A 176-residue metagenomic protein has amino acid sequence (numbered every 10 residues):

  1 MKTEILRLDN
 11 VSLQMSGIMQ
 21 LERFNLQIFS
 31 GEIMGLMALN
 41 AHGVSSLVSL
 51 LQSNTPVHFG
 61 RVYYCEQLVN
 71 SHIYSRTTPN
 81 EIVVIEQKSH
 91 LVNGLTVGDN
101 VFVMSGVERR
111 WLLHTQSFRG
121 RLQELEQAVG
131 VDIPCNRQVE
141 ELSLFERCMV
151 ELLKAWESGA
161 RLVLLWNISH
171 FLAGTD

Functional and structural regions predicted by a protein language model:
L8-V11, M19-F29, G60: Conserved beta-strand
M37-N40: The feature captures the beta-strand-to-loop junction immediately N-terminal to the Walker
Q52: Helix-to-loop junction immediately C-terminal to a conserved catalytic motif
V57-S71, R76-N80: Conserved ABC transporter NBD signature motif
K88, N93-R109: Q-loop/switch helix immediately C-terminal to the Walker
V107-Q127, L144, G174-D176: Short coil-to-helix "N-cap" segments within the ABC nucleotide-binding domain's helical subdomain
L125-S143: Conserved ABC nucleotide-binding domain
L152: Hydrophobic anchor residue at the start of the ABC signature
